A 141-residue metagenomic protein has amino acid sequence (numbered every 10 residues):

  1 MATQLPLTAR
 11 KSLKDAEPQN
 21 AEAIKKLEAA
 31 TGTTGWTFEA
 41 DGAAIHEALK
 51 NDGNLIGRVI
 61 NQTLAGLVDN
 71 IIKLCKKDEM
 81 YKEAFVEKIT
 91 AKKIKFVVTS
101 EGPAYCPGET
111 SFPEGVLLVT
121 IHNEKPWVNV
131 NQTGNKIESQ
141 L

Functional and structural regions predicted by a protein language model:
M1-A21: N-terminal leader/targeting segments
T3-L7, T34-N61: Acidic/histidine-rich, surface-exposed loop or edge segments in extracytoplasmic proteins
P6, N20-A23, G42, L64 (+4 more regions): Short amphipathic alpha-helical segments that mediate assembly, nucleic-acid/protein binding, or membrane association
L7, K14-D15, W36-F38, G108-T110: Generic structural motif
D15-A43: Low-complexity, serine/threonine/proline-enriched polar segments
E17, I24, E28, V68 (+5 more regions): Residue-level detector of alpha-helical secondary structure
N51-P126: Auxiliary, metal-adjacent structural segments of Zn-dependent hydrolase domains
V119-L141: Active-site recognition of the HExxH zinc-binding catalytic motif
